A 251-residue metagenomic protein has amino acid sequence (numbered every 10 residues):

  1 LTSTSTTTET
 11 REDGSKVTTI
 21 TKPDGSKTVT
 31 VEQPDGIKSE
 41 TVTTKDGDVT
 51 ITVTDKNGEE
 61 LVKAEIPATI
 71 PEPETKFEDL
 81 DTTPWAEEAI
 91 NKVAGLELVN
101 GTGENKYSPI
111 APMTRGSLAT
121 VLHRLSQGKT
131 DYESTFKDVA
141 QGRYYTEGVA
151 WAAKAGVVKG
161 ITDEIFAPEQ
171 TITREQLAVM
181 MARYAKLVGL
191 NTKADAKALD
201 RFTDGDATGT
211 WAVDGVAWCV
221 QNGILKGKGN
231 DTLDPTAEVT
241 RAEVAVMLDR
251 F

Functional and structural regions predicted by a protein language model:
L1-S15, P23-D24, P34-G36, T44-T102 (+5 more regions): Intrinsically disordered, low-complexity repeat and linker tracts
V29, V49-I51, L118, L177: Hydrophobic beta-strand positions in blades of beta-propellers and related beta-sheet-rich domains
E65-E87, N100-G148, K154-E175, M181-V213 (+2 more regions): Feature responds to low-complexity, polar/acidic, surface-exposed segments characteristic of secreted/exported proteins
V93, L118, A152, L177 (+2 more regions): Interaction-mediating elements
